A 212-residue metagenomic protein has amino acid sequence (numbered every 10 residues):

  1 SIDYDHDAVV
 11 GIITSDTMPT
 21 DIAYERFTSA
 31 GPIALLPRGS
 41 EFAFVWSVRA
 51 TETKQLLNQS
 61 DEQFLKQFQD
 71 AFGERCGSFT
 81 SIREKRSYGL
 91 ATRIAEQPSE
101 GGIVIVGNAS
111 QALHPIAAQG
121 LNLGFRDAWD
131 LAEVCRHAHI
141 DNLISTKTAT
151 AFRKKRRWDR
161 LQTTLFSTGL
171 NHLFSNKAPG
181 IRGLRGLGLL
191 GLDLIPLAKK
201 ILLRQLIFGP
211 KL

Functional and structural regions predicted by a protein language model:
S1, L36, P98, L123 (+1 more regions): A generic short alpha-helical patch detector that favors 3-5-residue windows in or near N-terminal regions
S1-S78, I82-K85: Conserved FAD-binding catalytic core of PHBH/FMO-like flavoproteins
I2, H6, T28-S29, D61-L65 (+7 more regions): A structural signal for well-ordered alpha-helical scaffolds and beta->alpha junctions
H6, F125-A128, R156, S167: Short amphipathic alpha-helical/adjacent loop interface patches that line ligand and macromolecule-binding sites
V45-V48, G107, L113, F166-S167: Short beta-strands and strand-loop turn motifs
Q55-I144: FAD/FMN-dependent oxidoreductases across multiple families
E133-L212: C-terminal helical "tail/cap" subdomain of flavin- and related membrane-associated enzymes
